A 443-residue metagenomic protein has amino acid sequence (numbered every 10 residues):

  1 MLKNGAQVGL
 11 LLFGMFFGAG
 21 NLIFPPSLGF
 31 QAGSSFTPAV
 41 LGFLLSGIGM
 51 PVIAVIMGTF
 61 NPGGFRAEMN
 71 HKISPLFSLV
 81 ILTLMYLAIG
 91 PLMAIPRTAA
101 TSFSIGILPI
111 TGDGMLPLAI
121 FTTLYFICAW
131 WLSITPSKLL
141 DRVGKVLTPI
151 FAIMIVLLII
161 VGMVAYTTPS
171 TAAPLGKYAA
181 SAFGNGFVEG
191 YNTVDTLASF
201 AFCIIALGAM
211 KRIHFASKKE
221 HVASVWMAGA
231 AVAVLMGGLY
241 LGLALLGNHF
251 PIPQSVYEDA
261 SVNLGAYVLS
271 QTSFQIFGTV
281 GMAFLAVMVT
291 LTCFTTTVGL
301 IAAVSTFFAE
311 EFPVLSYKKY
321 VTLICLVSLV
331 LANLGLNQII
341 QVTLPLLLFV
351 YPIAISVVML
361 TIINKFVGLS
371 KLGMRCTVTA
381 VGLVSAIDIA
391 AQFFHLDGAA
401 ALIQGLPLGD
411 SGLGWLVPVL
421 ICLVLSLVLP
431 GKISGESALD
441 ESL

Functional and structural regions predicted by a protein language model:
G9-F17, L87, V161-T168, K177-L243 (+3 more regions): Hydrophobic, membrane-embedded alpha-helices of multi-pass small-molecule transporters
G49, I53-A54, I150-G162, V225-I252 (+1 more regions): Selective recognition of specific alpha-helical transmembrane segments in multi-pass small-molecule
T59-E68, Y125-L147, R212-F215, L329-V342 (+1 more regions): Membrane-water interface regions at transmembrane-helix termini and the short interhelical loops of multi-pass membrane
F65-N70, L239-F294, E310, P345: TM-loop-TM module centered on a large, flexible mid-protein loop between adjacent transmembrane helices in multi-pass
P91, I95, A152-Y178, T196-L197 (+3 more regions): Hydrophobic alpha-helical segments and their helix-loop junctions in multi-pass secondary transporters
S133-G162, T343-I355, M374-L383: Membrane-interface loop-to-helix entry segments
T135-V146, F183, A206-L235, P253-Y267 (+1 more regions): Hydrophobic, small-residue-rich membrane helices and short re-entrant helix-turn-helix hairpins that build
A165, A182, S370-L443: A generic transmembrane alpha-helix motif of multi-pass inner-membrane proteins
